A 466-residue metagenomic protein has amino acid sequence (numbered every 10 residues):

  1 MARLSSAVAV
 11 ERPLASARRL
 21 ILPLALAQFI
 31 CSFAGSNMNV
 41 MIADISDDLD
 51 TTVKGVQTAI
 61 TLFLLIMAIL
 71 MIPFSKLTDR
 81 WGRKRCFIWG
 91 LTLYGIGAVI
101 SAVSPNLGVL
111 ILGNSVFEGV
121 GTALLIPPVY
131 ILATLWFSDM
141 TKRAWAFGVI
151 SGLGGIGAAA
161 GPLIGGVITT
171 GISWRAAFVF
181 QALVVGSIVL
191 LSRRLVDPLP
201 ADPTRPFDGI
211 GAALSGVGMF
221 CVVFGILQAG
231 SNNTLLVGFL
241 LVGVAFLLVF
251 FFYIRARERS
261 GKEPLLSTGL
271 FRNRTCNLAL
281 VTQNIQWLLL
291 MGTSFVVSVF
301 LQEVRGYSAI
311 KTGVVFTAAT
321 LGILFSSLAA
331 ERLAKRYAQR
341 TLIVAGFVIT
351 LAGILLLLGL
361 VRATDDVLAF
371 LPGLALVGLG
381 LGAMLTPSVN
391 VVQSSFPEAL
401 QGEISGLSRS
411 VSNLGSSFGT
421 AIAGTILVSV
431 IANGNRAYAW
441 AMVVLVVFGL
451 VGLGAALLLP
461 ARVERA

Functional and structural regions predicted by a protein language model:
M1-S32, D47: Cytosolic juxtamembrane N-terminal segment immediately preceding the first transmembrane helix of multi-pass
A17-F33, M38-V40, V53, V129 (+4 more regions): 12-transmembrane solute porter fold
L24, C31-S32, I60-F63, M67 (+11 more regions): Structural signature of transmembrane alpha-helices in multi-pass secondary transporters
M41-L70, V109-I111, I310-V314: Extracellular/periplasmic helix-loop-helix junction of adjacent transmembrane segments in MFS-like secondary
D44-S46, K76, R80, V167 (+1 more regions): Membrane-interface helix termini in secondary transporters
T61-S75, A123-Y130, T317-A329: Central cavity-lining transmembrane alpha-helices of secondary-active solute carriers, predominantly the Major
D79-I210, E398: Helix-loop-helix hairpins in multi-pass membrane proteins, especially solute transporters
T170-Q283, L289, Y307, V314-V315 (+1 more regions): Hydrophobic transmembrane-helix bundles of small-molecule transporters
